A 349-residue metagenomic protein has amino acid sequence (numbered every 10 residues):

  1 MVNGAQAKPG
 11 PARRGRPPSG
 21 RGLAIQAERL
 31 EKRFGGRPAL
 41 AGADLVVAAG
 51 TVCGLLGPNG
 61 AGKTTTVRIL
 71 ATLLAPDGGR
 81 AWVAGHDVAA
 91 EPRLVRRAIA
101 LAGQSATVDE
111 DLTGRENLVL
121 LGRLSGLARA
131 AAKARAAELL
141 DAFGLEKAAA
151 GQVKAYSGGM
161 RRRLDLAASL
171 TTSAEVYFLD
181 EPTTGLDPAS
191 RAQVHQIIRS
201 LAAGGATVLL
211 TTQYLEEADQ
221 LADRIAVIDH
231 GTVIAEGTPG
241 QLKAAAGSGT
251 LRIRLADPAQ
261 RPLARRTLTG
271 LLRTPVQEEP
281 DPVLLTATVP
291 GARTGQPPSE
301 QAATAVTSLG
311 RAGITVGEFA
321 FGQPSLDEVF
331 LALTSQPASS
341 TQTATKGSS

Functional and structural regions predicted by a protein language model:
V2-A5, P9-P11, R293-S349: C-terminal coupling/interaction segments
G10-L23: Extreme N-terminus of proteins, especially the signal/transit-peptide cleavage junction and the first residues
G22-D229, A235: ABC transporter nucleotide-binding domains
E28, R254, E279, A320-G322: Solvent-exposed beta-strand sheet faces enriched in polar/charged residues
A49, K147, D257, V289-R293 (+2 more regions): Non-catalytic surface loops within mature trypsin-like serine protease
L145, R273-Q277, T315-A320: A short linear hydrophobic-aromatic micro-motif
H195-R293: ABC transporter nucleotide-binding domain
